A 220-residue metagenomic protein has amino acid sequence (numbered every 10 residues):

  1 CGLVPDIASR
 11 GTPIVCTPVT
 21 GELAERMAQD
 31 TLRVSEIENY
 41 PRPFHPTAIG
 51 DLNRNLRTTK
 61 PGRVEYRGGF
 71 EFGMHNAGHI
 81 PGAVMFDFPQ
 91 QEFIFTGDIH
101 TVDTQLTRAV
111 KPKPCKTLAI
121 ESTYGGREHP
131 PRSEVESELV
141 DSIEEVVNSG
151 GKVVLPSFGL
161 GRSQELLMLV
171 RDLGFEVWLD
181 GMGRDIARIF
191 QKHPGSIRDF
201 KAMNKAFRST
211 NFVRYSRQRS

Functional and structural regions predicted by a protein language model:
C1-G161, E165-D172, E176: His/Asp/Glu-rich metal-coordinating catalytic cores of metallo-dependent phosphodiesterases/hydrolases acting on
L139-S220: Hard-cation-handling environments
